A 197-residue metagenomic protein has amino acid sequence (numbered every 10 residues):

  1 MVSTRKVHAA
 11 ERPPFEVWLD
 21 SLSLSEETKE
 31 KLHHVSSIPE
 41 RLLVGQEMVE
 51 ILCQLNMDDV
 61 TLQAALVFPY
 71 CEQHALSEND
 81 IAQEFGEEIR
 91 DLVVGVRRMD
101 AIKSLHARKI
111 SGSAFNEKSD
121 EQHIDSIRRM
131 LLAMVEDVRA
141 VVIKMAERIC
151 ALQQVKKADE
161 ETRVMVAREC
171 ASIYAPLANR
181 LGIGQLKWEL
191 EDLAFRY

Functional and structural regions predicted by a protein language model:
M1-Y197: Active-site helical microenvironments for divalent-metal-assisted chemistry
